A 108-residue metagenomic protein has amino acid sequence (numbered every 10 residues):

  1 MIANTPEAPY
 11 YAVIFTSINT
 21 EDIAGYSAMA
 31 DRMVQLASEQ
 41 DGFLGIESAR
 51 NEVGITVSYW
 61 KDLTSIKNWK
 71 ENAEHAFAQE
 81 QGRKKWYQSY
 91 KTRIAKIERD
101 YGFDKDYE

Functional and structural regions predicted by a protein language model:
M1-G54, L63-E71, Y87-E108: Short S/T/G/P-rich N-terminal loop/turn motif that feeds into the first structured element of a domain
R83-K85: Acidic/histidine-enriched, beta-strand-rich ligand/metal-binding domains
